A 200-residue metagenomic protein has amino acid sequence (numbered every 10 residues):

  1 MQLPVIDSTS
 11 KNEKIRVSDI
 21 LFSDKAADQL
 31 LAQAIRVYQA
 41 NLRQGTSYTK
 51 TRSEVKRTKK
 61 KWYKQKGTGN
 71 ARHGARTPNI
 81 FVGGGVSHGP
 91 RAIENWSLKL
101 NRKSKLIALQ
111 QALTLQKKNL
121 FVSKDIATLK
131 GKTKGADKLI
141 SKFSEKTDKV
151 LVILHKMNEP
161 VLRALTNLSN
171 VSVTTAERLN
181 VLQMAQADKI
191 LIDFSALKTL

Functional and structural regions predicted by a protein language model:
M1-Q44, R91-L200: Extended polybasic, low-complexity segments that bind anionic RNA or targeting/receptor surfaces
A32-Y63: Internal glycine-rich flexible loops
S53-K61, T77, G131, L162 (+1 more regions): Charge-rich, low-complexity amphipathic helices in intrinsically disordered tails/linkers adjacent to domains
V55-G89: Glycine/serine-rich anion-binding loops at beta->alpha junctions that coordinate negatively charged ligand groups
